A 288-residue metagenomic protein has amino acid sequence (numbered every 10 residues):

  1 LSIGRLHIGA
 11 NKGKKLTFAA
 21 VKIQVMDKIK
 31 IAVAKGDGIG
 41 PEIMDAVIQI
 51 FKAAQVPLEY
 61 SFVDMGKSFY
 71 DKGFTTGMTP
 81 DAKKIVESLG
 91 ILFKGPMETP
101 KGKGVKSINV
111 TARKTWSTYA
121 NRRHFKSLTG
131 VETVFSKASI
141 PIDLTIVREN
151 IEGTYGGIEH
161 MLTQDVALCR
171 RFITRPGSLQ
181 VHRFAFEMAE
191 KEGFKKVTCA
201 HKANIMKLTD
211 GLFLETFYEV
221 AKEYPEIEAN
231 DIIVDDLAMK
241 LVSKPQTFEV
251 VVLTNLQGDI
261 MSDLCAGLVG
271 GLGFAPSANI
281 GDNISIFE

Functional and structural regions predicted by a protein language model:
L1-V25: N-terminal amphipathic/basic-hydrophobic helices that include classical n-h-c signal peptides and signal-anchor
D27-I31: Extreme N-terminal starter segment of soluble prokaryotic enzymes
A32-A53, T163-D235: Glycine-rich phosphate/diphosphate-binding loop of Rossmann-like nucleotide-binding domains
D37-G40, G90, V147, A185 (+1 more regions): Buried hydrophobic positions in well-ordered alpha/beta secondary-structure cores of metabolic enzymes
E59-T79, L241: N-terminal beta-loop-helix "entrance" segment that forms/cooperates in small-molecule cofactor or anionic ligand
S68, T129-G130, I232-M239: Short acidic loop-to-helix transition motifs that present clustered carboxylates
Y70-R171, L256: N-terminal glycine-rich phosphate/adenylate-binding segment common to multiple enzyme folds
D71, P80, R122-H124, K240-E288: Glycine-rich phosphate/nucleotide-binding loop
